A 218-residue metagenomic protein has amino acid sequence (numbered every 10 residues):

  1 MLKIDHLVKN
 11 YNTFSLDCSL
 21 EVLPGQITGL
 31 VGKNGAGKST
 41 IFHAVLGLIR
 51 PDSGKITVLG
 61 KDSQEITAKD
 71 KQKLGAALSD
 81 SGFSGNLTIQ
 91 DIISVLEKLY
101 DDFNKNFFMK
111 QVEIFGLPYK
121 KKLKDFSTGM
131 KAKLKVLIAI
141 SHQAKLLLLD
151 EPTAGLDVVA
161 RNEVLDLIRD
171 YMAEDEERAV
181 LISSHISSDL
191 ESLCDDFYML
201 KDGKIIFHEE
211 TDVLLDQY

Functional and structural regions predicted by a protein language model:
V31-K33: The feature captures the beta-strand-to-loop junction immediately N-terminal to the Walker
A36, V158-A160: Helix N-cap at the start of a conserved alpha-helix in ABC-type nucleotide-binding domains
L46: Helix-to-loop junction immediately C-terminal to a conserved catalytic motif
G54-E65, K69-D70: Conserved ABC transporter NBD signature motif
Q72, L78-K135: ABC-family P-loop ATPase nucleotide-binding domains
L147-E151, L156: Catalytic Walker B motif of ABC-type/P-loop ATPase nucleotide-binding domains
N162-E176: Helical segment within the ABC ATPase nucleotide-binding domain
